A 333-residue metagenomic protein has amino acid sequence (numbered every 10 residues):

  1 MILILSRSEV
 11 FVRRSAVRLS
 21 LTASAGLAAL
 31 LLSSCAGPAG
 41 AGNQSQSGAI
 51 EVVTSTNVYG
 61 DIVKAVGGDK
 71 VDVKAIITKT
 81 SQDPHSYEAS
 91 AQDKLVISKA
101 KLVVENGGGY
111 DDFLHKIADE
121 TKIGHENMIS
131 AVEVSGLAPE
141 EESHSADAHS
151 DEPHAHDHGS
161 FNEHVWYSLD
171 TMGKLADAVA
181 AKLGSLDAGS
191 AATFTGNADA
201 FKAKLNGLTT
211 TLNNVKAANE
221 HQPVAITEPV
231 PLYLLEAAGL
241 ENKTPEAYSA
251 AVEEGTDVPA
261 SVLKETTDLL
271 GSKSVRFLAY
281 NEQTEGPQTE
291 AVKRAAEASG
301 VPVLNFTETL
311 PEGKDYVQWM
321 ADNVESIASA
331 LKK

Functional and structural regions predicted by a protein language model:
I2-G26, L31-K333: Extracytoplasmic metal-acquisition and chelation regions
